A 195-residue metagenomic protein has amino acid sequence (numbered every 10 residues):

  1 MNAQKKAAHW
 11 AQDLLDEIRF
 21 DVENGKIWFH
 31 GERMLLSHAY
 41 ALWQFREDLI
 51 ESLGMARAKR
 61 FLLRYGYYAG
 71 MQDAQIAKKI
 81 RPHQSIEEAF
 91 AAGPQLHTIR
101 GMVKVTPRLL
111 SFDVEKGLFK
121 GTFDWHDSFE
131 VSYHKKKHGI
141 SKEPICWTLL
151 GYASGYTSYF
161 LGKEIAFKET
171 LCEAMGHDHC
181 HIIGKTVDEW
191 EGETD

Functional and structural regions predicted by a protein language model:
M1-T148, I165-D195: N-terminal accessory segment detector
